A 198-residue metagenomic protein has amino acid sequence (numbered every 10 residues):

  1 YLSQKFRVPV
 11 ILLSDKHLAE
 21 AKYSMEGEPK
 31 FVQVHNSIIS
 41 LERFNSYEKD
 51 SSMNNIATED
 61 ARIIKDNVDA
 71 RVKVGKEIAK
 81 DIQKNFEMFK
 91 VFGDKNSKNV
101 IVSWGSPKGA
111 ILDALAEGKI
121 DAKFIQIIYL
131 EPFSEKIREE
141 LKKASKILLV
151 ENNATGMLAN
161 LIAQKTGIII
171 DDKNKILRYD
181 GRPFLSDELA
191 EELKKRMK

Functional and structural regions predicted by a protein language model:
Y1-Q4: Thiamine diphosphate
R7-K90: Conformationally flexible catalytic loops at phosphate/diphosphate-handling active centers
L12-S14, F124-I125, L149-V150: General beta-strand structural signal in soluble alpha/beta enzymes
H17-A19, S103-A110, N153-M157, D180-F184: Gly/Ser/Thr-rich loops at beta-strand to alpha-helix junctions that form or flank small-molecule/cofactor-binding
A21-G27, L112-D113, A159-L161, S186-E188: Short acidic, glycine/serine/threonine-rich loops at helix termini
V100-V102, L148: Conserved beta-strand elements of the Class I
W104-E140: Generic long, charged, amphipathic alpha-helical segments
E139, I147-K198: Peripheral docking tails and interdomain loops at the edges of cofactor- or intermediate-handling domains
